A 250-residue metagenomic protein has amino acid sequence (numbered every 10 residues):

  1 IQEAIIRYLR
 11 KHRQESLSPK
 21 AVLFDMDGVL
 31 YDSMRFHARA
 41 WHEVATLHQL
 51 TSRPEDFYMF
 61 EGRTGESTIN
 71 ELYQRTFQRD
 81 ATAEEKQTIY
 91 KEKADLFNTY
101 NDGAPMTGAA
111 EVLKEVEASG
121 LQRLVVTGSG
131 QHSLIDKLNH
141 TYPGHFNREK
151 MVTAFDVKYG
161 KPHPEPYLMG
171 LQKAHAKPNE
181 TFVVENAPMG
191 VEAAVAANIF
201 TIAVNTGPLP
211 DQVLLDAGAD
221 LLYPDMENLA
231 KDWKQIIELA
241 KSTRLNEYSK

Functional and structural regions predicted by a protein language model:
I1-K20, A110, K114, G130-K250: Asp-based, Mg2+/Mn2+-dependent phosphohydrolase catalytic module
I6-Y58: Active-site neighborhood of HAD-like aspartate-dependent phosphohydrolases
V29, T127-S129: Conserved phosphate-coupling serine/threonine residues in phosphotransfer and NTP-handling enzymes
V44-A45, T64-A81, K137, G170-L171: Helix-loop "lid/cap" segments that line or gate small-molecule binding pockets
T46, E117, V195: Anion (oxyanion) recognition and catalysis
L47-L50, F77-A81, Y142-N147, H175-A176: Short helix-capping segments at alpha-helix termini
Y73-E111, S119, Q172: Metal-dependent phosphoesterase signature
